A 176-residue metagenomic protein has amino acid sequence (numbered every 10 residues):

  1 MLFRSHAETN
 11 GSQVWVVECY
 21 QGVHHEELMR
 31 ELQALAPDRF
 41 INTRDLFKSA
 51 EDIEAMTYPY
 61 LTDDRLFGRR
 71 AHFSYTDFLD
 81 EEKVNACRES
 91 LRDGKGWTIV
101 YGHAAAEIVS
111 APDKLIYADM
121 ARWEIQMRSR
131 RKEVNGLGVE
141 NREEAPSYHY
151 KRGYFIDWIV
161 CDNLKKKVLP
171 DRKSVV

Functional and structural regions predicted by a protein language model:
M1-L2: Short, small-residue-biased leader/transition segments that mark boundaries at the very start of proteins
H6-E8: Glycine-rich helix-loop-beta junction characteristic of Rossmann-like nucleotide cofactor-binding loops
N10-W15: Pre-Walker A (Motif I) flank of P-loop NTPase domains
V16-Q33: Glycine-rich phosphate-binding P-loop
Y20, T43-R44, Y101-H103: Fold-independent oxyanion-binding glycine-rich loops and adjacent beta-strand/coil segments at enzyme active sites
L35-A36, N85-G138: ATP-dependent NMP and nucleoside kinases share a basic, alpha-helical "lid"
D38-W97: ATP-dependent small-molecule kinase phosphotransfer cores that center on conserved nucleotide phosphate-binding segments
A105-A106, R131-V176: Small-molecule kinase domains that catalyze NTP-dependent phosphoryl transfer to phosphate-bearing small molecules
